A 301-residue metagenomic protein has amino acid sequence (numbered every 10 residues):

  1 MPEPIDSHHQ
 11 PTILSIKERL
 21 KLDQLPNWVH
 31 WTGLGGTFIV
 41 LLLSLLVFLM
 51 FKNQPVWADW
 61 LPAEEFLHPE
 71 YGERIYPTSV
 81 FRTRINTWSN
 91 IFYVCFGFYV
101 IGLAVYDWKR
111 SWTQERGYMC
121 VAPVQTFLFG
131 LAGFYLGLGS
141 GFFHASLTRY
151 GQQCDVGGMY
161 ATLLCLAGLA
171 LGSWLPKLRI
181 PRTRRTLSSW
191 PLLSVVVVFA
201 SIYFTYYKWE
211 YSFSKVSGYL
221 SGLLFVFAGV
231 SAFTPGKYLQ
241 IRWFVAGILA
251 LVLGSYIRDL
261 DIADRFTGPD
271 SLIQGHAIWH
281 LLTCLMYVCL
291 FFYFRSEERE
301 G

Functional and structural regions predicted by a protein language model:
P2-F213, Y238-G301: Early transmembrane hairpin module of multi-pass membrane proteins
S201-T234: Extracellular-loop-to-transmembrane junctions of the mid-late helices
